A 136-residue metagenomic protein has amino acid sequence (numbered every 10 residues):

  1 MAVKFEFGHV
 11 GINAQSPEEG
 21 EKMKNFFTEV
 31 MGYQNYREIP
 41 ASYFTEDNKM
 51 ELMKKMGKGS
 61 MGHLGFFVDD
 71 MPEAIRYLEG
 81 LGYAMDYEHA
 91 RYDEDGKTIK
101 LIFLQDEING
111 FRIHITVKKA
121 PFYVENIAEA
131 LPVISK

Functional and structural regions predicted by a protein language model:
M1-K24, G59-F66, P121, E125-K136: N-terminal beta-strand motif that seeds the catalytic metal site of vicinal oxygen chelate
M1-M50, E73-L81, D86-E88, Y92-T98: Core segments of cupin and vicinal oxygen chelate
M1-V3, E79-K136: Vicinal oxygen chelate
T28-G62, V68, K97-F122: Conserved short beta-strand elements that form part of the metal-binding/catalytic scaffold of enzyme active sites
